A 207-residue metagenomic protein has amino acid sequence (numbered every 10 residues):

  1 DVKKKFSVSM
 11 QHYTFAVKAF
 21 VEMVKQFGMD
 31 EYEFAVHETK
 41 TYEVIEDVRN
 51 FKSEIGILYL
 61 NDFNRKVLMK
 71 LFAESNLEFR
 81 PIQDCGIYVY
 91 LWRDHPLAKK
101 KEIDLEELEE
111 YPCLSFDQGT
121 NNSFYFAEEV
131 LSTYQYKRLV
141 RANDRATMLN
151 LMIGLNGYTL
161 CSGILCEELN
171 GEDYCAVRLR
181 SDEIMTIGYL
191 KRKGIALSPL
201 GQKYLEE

Functional and structural regions predicted by a protein language model:
K3-L68: Central regulatory/effector-binding core of bacterial HTH transcription factors
A16-E22, R65, D104-Y134, S198: Secondary-structure junction motif
A19, A196-E207: Short amphipathic alpha-helical coupling segments at ligand-binding clamshell hinges and other catalytic/signaling
K40-T41, I57-N64, W92-R93, D144 (+1 more regions): Beta->alpha turn/N-cap motifs
R49-E54, Q118-C175: Hydrophobic hinge/microswitch elements
L71-C113: Flexible hinge/capping segments at coil-to-helix
E74-R80, C85-G86, A146-I195: Beta-alpha-beta core module
D94-I103, S181-E183, G194-L200: Short helix-loop capping/hinge motifs at secondary-structure junctions, enriched in acidic/polar residues
